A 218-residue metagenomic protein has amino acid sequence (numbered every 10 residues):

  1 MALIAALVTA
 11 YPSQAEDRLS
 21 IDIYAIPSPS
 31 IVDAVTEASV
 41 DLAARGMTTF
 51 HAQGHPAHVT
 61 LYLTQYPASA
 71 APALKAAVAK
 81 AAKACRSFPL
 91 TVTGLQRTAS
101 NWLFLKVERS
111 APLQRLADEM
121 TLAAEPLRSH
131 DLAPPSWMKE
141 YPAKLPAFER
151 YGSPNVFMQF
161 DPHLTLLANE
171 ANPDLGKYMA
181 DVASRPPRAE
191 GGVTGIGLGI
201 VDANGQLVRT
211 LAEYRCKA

Functional and structural regions predicted by a protein language model:
M1-T9: Bacterial N-terminal signal peptides
S13-P89, R97, V107-G195, I200-A203 (+1 more regions): Basic, often amphipathic N-terminal segments
S100-N101: Beta-strand-connecting loop/turn residues
